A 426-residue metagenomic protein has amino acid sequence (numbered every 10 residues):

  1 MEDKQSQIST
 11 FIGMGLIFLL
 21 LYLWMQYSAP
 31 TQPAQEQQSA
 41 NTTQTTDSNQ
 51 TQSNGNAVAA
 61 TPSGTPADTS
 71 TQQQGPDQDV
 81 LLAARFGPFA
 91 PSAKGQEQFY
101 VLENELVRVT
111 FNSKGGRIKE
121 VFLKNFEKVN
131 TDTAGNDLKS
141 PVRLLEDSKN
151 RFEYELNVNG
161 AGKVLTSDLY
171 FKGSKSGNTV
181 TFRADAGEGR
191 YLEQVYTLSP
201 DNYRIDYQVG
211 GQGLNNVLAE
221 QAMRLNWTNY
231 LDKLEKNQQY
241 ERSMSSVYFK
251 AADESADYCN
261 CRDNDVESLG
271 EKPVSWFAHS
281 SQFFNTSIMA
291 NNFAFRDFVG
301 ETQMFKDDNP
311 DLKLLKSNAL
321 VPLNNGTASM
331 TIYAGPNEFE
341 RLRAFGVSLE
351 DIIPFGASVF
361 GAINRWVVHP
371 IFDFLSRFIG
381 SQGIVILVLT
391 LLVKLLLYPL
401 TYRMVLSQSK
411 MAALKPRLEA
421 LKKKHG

Functional and structural regions predicted by a protein language model:
M1-L395: Membrane-protein biogenesis/insertion across secretory and organellar systems
D3-Q7, R190, L396-G426: Membrane-interface amphipathic helices and adjacent TM-edge segments
